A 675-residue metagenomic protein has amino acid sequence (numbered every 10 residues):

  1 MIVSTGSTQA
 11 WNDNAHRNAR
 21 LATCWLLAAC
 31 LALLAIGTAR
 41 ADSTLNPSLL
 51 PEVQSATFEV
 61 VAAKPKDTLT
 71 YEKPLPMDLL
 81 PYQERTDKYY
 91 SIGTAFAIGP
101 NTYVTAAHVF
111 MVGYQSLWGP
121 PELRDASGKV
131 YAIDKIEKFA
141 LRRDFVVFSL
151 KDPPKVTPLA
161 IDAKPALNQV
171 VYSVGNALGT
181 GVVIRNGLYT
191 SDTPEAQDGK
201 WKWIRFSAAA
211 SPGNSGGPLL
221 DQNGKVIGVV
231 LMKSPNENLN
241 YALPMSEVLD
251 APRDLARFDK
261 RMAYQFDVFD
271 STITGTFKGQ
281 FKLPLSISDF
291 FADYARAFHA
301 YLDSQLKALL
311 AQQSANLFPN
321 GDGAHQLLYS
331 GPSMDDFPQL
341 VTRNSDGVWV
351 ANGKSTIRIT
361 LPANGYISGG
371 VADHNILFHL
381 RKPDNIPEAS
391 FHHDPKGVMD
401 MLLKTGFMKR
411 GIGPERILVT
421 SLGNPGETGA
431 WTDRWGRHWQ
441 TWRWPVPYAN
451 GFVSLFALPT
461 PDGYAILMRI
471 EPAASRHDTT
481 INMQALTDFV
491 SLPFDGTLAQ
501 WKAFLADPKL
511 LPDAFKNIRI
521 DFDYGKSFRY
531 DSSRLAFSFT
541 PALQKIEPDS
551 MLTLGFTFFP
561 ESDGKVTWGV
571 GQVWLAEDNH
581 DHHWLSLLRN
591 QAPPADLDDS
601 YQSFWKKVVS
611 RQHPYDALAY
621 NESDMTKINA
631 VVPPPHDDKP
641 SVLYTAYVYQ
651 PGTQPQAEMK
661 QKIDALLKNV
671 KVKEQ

Functional and structural regions predicted by a protein language model:
A41-F96, Y103, V268-D335: N-terminal activation segment of mature serine protease catalytic domains
T44-L50, V156, A177, V230-P319 (+1 more regions): C-terminal cap/linker of serine protease catalytic domains
L45-S48, M111-G113, T157-K202, A210-N214 (+1 more regions): Flexible, gly/ser-rich surface segments that form the specificity/activation loops bordering the active-site cleft
T86-I92, I98-F145, A166-L167, H374-F378 (+1 more regions): Catalytic-histidine neighborhood of serine endopeptidases, predominantly the chymotrypsin-like S1/PA family
F96, A209-V230: Catalytic nucleophile loop of clan PA
D259, T356-I357, P461-F522, L543 (+1 more regions): Surface-exposed amphipathic alpha-helical segments
S345-F407, A536-Q591: Secretory pathway targeting signatures of secreted, lumenal, and periplasmic proteins
D400-D462, H582-Y649, T653-Q654, E674-Q675: Signature of long, low-cysteine stretches enriched in small and polar/charged residues
